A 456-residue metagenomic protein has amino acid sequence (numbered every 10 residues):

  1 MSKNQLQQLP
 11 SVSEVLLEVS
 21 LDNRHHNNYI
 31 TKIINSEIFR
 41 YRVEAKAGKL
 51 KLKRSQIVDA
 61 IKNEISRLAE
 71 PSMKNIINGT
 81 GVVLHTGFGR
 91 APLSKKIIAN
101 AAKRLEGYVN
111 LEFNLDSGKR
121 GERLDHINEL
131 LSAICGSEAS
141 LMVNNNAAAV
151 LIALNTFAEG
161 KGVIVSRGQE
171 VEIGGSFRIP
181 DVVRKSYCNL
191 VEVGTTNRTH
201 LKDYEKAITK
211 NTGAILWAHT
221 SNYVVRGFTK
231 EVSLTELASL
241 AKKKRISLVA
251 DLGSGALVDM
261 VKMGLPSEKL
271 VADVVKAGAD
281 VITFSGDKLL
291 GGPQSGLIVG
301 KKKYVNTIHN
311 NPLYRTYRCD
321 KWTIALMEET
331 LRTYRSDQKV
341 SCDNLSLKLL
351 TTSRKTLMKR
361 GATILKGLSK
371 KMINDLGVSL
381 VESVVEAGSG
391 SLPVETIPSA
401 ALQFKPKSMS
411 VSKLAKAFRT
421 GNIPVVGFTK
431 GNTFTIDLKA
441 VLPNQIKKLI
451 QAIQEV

Functional and structural regions predicted by a protein language model:
M1-L68: Long amphipathic alpha-helical segments
L9-P10, I77-G81, L290-P293, I397 (+1 more regions): Short Gly/Ser/Thr- and Asp/Glu-enriched loop/turn motifs at secondary-structure junctions
I34-N35, F39, G79-T80, R90-D116: Glycine-rich phosphate-binding segment of PLP-dependent enzymes
A47-L93, I97-A101: Long amphipathic N-terminal alpha/beta scaffold segment
S72-M73, A139-S140, F284, I423-F428: A short linear hydrophobic-aromatic micro-motif
G118-Y334, A452: Conserved PLP-enzyme active-site core in the AAT-like
K303, N311-P312, C319-S369, V381-V384 (+1 more regions): Structural motif of enzymes handling amino- and sulfur-group chemistry
M358-L442: Conserved C-terminal alpha-helix-loop-beta "cap" of PLP-dependent enzymes that closes/shapes the active-site mouth
